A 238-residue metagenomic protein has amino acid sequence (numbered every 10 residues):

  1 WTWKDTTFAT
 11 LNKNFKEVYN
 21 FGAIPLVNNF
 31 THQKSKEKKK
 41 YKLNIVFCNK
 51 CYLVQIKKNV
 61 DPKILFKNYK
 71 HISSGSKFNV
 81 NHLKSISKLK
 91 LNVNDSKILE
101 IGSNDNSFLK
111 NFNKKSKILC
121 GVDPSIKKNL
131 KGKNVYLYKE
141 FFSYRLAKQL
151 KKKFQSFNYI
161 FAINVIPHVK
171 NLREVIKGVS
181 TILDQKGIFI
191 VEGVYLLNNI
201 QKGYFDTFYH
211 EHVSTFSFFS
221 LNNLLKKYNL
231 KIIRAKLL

Functional and structural regions predicted by a protein language model:
W1-F78, K236-L237: N-terminal juxtadomain amphipathic helix that follows a signal peptide/anchor or precedes a small N-terminal auxiliary
N29, F189-S214, F218-S220: Short, glycine-/aromatic-enriched active-site segment of Class I SAM-dependent methyltransferases
N94-N104: Conserved class I S-adenosyl-L-methionine
D105-S116: Conserved SAM-binding loop of SAM-dependent methyltransferases across substrates and taxa, primarily the Class I
K117-D123, K139: Conserved SAM-binding motif I beta-strand of class I
K131-Q149: Conserved SAM-binding strand-loop segment of SAM-dependent methyltransferases
F161: A conserved beta-strand element that flanks and buttresses the S-adenosyl-L-methionine
R173-I188: A short glycine-rich, Lys/Arg-flanked "PGG" loop and its adjoining helix->strand segment in the class I
